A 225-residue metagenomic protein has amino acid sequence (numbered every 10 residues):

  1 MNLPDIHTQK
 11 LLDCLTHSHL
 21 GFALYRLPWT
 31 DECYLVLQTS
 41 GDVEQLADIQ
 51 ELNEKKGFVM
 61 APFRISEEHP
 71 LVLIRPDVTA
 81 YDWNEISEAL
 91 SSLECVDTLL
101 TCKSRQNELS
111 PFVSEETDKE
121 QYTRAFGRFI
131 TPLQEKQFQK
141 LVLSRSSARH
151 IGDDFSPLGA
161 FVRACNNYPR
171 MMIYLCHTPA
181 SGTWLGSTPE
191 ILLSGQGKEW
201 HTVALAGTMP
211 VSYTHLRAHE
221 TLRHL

Functional and structural regions predicted by a protein language model:
M1-G41, I151: Short Lys/Arg-enriched alpha/beta "domain-start" segment
H17, N53, W184-G186: A short catalytic or substrate-binding loop motif that flags glycine-/basic-rich loops and adjacent residues that bind
G21-R26, Q139-L141, M171-L175: A short, Trp-centered hydrophobic/proline-enriched beta-strand micro-motif
Y25-E32, A61-E67, H177-A180: Short, flexible beta-strand-to-coil junctions
S40-R149, F155, V211: Non-catalytic accessory segments adjacent to catalytic cores
D153-W200: SIR2/sirtuin-family catalytic core signature
L205-P210: Short, solvent-exposed aromatic-acidic interface loops
T214-H224: Conserved small/polar residues in nucleotide/adenosyl-binding loops
